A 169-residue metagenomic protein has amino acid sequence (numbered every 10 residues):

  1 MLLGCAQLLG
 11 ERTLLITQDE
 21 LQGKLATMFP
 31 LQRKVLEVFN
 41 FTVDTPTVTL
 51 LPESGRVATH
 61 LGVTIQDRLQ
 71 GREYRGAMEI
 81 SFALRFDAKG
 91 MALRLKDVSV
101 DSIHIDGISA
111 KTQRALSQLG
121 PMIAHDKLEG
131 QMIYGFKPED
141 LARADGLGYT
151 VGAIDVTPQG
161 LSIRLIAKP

Functional and structural regions predicted by a protein language model:
M1-L3: Sec-dependent bacterial lipoprotein signal peptides
C5-P169: Extracellular/lumenal and peripheral-membrane lipid-interaction modules
